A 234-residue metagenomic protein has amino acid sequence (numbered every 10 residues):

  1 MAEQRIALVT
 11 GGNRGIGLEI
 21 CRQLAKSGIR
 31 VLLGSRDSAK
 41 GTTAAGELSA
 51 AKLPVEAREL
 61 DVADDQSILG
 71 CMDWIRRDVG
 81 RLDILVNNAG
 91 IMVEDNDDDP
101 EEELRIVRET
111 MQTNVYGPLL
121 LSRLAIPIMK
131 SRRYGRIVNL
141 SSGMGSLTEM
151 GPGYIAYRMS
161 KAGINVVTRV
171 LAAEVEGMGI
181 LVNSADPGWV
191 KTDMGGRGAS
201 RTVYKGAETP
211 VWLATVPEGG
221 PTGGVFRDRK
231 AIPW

Functional and structural regions predicted by a protein language model:
A2-L32: Canonical Rossmann dinucleotide-binding motif of NAD(H)/NADP(H)-dependent dehydrogenases/reductases, specifically
S27-T43: Conserved glycine-rich Rossmann-like NAD(P)H-binding loop of the short-chain dehydrogenase/reductase
S38, E59-G70: The beta1-alpha1 cofactor-binding region of Rossmann-like NAD(H)/NADP(H)-dependent oxidoreductases
L53-P54, W74-L85, V93-E94, E103: A glycine-rich helix->loop->beta "capping" turn within Rossmann-like NAD(P)(H)-dependent oxidoreductase domains
V86, L121-A125, V167-T168, L213: Hydrophobic positions on the long internal alpha-helix of Rossmann-like NAD(P)-dependent oxidoreductase domains
I91-M92, D98-M111, L119, K130 (+1 more regions): Catalytic loop of short-chain dehydrogenase/reductase
G177-M178, S184-P187, G196-W234: C-terminal helical subdomain
